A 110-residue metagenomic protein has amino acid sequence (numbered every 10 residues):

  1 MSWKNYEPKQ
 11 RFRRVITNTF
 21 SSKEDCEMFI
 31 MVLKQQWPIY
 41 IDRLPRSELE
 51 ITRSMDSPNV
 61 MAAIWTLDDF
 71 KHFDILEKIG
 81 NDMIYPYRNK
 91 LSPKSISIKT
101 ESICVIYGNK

Functional and structural regions predicted by a protein language model:
M1-Y6, E50-R53: Short beta-strand/turn micro-motifs at beta-sheet edges
K9-T19, A62: Active-site-flanking beta-strand signature of metal-NTP-handling nucleotidyl enzymes and homologous cyclase-like
R14-I16, L33, W37: Hydrophobic alpha-helical core bundles mediating ligand binding, dimerization, or RNAP-core interactions
T17-S22, W65-D69: Short beta-strand-to-loop capping motifs
T19-V32: Short, surface-exposed ligand-recognition loops at beta-strand->loop->(often short) alpha-helix junctions that present
Q35-E50, D56, T66-S102: An amphipathic, aromatic/His-enriched active-site/gating alpha helix that lines ligand/cofactor pockets
S57-M61: A short, glycine/Asx- and small/polar-enriched loop/turn that sits immediately N-terminal to a beta-strand
S102-K110: Short, low-order "capping/linker" segments at domain edges
